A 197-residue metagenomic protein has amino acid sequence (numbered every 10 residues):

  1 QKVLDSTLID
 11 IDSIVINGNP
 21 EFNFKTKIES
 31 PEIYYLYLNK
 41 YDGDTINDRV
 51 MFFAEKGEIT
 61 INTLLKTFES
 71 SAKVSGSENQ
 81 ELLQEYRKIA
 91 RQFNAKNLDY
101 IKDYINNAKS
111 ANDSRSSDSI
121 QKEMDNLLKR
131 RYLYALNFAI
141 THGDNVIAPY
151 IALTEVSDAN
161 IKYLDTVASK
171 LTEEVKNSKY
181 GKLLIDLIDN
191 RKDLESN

Functional and structural regions predicted by a protein language model:
Q1-I59, T63: Start-of-domain marker
D10, I14, G18, K40-D42 (+6 more regions): N-terminal soluble domains immediately following signal/targeting peptides that reside in extracytoplasmic
Y41-G43, E78-Q80, T166-V167, L184: Short, charged/polar low-complexity linear motifs in solvent-exposed/disordered segments
D48-Q92: Extracellular beta-sheet/turn segments enriched in Thr/Pro/Gly and aliphatic residues
T63, A90, N97, I101-Y104 (+3 more regions): Sec/Tat-exported extracytoplasmic proteins
G76-Y132, L136: Amphipathic alpha-helical segments
L133-N197: Charged, long alpha-helical assembly modules
